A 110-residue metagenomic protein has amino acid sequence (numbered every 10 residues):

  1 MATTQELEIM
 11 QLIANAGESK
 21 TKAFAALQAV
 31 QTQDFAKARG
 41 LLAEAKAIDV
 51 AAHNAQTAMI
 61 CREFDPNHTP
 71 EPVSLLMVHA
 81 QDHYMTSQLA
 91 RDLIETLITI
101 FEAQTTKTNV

Functional and structural regions predicted by a protein language model:
M1-V110: Terminal alpha-helical segments
